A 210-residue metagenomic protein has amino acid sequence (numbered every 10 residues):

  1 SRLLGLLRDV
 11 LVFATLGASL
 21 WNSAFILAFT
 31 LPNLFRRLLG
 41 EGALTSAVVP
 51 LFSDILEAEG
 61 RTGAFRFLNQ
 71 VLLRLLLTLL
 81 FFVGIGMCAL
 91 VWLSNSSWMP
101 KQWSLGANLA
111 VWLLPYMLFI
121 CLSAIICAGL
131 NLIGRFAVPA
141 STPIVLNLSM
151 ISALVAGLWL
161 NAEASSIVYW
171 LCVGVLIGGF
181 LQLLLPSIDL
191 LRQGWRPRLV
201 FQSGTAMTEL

Functional and structural regions predicted by a protein language model:
S1-L210: Membrane-embedded alpha-helical bundles of multi-pass transporters/translocases, especially carrier/permease families
